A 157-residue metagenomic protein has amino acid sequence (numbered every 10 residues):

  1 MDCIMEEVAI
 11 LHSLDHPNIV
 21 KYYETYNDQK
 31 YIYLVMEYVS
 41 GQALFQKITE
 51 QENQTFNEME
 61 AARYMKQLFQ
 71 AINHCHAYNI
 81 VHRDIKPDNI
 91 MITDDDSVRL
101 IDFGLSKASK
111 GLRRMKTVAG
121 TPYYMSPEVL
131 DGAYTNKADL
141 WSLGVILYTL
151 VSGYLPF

Functional and structural regions predicted by a protein language model:
M1-L14: Conserved N-lobe beta3->alphaC-helix segment of eukaryotic protein kinase catalytic domains
T25: Activation-segment/catalytic-loop signature of the eukaryotic protein kinase fold
K30-A43: Conserved short submotifs of the Hanks-type protein kinase catalytic core that shape the nucleotide-binding pocket
Y64-M65: Activation segment signature within eukaryotic-like protein kinase domains
Q70-I80: Protein kinase catalytic-loop region centered on the HRD/HxD motif
D139: Conserved catalytic-loop aspartate of Hanks-type protein kinases
